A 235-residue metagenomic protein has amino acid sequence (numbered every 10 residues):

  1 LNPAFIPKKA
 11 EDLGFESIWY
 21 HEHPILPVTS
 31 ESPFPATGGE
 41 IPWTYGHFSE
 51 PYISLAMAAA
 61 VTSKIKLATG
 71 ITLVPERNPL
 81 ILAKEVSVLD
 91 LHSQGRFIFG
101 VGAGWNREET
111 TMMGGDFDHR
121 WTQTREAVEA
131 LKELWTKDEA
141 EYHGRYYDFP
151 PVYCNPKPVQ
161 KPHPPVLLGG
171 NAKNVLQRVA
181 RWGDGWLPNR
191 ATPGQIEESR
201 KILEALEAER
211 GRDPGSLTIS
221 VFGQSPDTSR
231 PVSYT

Functional and structural regions predicted by a protein language model:
L1-Y234: Active-site-adjacent structural elements that line small-molecule/cofactor binding pockets in enzymes
